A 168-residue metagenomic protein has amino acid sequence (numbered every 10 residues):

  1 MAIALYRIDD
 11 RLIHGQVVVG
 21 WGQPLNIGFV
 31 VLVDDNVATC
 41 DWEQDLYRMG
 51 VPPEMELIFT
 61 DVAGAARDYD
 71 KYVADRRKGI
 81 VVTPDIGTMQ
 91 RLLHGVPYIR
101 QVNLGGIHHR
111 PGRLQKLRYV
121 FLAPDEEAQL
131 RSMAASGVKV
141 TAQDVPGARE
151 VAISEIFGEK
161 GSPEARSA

Functional and structural regions predicted by a protein language model:
A2-V51, E56: Long, hydrophobic N-terminal alpha-helical segment
A2-Y6, G28-V31, E56-I58, K78-V81 (+2 more regions): Structural motif
D9-I13, D61, L122: A general structural motif
P24, R48, P52, T60 (+5 more regions): NTP/phosphate- and nucleic-acid-binding module
D34-V37, D61-G64, I86, G105-H109 (+1 more regions): Short, ordered loop/turn segments at secondary-structure junctions
C40, L46-G50, E54-I58, R67-V82 (+1 more regions): Short basic, glycine-rich beta-strand/loop surfaces that mediate nucleic-acid
I58-G105: Ordered, amphipathic secondary-structure segments that act as subunit-interaction surfaces in large macromolecular
G95, R100-A168: Glycine-rich, aromatic-bearing surface loops/beta-hairpins
